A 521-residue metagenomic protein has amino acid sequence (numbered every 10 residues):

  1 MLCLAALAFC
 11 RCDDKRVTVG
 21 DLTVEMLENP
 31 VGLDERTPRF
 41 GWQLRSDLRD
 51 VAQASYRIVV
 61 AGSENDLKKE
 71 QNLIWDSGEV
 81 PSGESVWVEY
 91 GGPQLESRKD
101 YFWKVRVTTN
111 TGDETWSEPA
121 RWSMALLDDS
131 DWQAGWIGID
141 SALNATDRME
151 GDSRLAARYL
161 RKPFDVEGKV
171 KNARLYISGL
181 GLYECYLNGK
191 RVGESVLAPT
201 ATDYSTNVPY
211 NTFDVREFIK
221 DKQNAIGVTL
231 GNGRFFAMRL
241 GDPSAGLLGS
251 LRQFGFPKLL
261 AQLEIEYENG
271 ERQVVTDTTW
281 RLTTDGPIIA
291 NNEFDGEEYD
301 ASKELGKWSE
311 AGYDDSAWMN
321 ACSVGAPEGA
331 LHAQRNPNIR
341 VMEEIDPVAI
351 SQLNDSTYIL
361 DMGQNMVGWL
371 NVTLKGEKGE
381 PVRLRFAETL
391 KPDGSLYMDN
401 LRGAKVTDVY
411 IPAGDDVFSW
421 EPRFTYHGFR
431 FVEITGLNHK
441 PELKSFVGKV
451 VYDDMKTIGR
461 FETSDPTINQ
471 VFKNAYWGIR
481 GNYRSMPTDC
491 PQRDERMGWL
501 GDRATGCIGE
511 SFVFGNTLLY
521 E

Functional and structural regions predicted by a protein language model:
M1-A6: Sec-dependent N-terminal signal peptides
L7-V17: Bacterial Sec-dependent signal peptides at the C-terminal "C-region" and cleavage site
K15-R493, G501-D502, L518-E521: Extracellular/oxidizing-compartment recognition motifs
L437, T505-N516: Well-ordered alpha-helical scaffold segments within catalytic/enzyme domains
